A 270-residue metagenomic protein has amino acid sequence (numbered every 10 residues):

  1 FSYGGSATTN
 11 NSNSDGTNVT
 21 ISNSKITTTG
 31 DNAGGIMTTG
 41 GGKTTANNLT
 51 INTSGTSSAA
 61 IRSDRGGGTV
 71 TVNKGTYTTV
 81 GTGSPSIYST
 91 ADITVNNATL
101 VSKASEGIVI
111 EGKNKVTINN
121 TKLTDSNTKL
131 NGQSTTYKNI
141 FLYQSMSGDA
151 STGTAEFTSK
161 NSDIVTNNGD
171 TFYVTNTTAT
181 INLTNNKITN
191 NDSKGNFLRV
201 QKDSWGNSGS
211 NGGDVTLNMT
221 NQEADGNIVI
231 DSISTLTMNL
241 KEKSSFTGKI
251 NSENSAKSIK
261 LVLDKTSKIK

Functional and structural regions predicted by a protein language model:
F1-T29, M37-S57, R62-T82, I87-A104 (+5 more regions): Surface-exposed loop/turn motifs in large extracellular/passenger domains
K268-K270: Class I S-adenosyl-L-methionine-dependent methyltransferase catalytic core
